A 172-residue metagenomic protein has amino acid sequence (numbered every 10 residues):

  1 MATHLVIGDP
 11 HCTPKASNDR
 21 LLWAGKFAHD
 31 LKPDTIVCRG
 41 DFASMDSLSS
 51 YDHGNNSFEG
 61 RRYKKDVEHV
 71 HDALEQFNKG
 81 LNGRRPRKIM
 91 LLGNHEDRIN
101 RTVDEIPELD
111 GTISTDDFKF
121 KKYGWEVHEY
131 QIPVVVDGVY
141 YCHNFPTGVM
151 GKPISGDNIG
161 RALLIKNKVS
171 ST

Functional and structural regions predicted by a protein language model:
M1-E75, G83: N-terminal active-site segment of His-dependent metallophosphoesterases
H4-V6, T35-C38, M90, Y140 (+1 more regions): Residue-level marker for buried hydrophobic side chains located in beta-strands that build the well-ordered beta-sheet
G8-H11, G40-A43, N94-E96, N144-P146 (+1 more regions): Active-site metal-binding loops of divalent metal-dependent hydrolases
H69-V169: Conserved catalytic scaffold of divalent metal-dependent phosphoesterases
